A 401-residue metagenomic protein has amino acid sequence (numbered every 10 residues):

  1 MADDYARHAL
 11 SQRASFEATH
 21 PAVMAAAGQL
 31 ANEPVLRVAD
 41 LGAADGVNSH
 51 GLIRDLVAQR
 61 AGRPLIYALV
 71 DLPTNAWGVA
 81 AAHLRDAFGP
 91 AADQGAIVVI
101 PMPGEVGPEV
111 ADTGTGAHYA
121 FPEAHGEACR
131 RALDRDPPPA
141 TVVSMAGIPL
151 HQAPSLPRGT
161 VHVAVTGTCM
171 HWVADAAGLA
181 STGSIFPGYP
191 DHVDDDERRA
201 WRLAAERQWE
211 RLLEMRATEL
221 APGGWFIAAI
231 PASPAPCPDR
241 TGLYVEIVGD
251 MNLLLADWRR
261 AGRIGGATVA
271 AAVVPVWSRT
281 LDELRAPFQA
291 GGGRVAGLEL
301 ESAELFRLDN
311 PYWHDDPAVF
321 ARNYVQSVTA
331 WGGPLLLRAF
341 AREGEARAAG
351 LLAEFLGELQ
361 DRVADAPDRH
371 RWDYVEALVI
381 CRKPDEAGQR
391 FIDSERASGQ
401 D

Functional and structural regions predicted by a protein language model:
M1-V142, I148-P157, W172-H192, A228 (+2 more regions): N-terminal charged/capping segments associated with class I S-adenosyl-L-methionine
T19, L52, A205-Q208, L212 (+1 more regions): Alpha-helical packing segments of well-folded alpha/beta enzyme cores
L30, L156-G159, T329, A341: Glycine-rich phosphate-binding loop signature in dinucleotide/nucleotide-binding domains
G159, Q208-M215, E219, P287: Short, conserved SAM-binding segment of the class I
V163: Short, Asp-centered acidic motifs that coordinate Mg2+ and/or phosphate in catalytic or ligand-binding sites
T166-Q208, P234-A270: Mobile active-site "lid"/loop adjacent to the S-adenosyl-L-methionine
P222-A346: Substrate-binding/catalytic lobe of Class I Rossmann-like enzymes that use SAM or dcSAM, i.e., the mid-to-C-terminal
W372-G399: Core SAM-dependent methyltransferase catalytic element
